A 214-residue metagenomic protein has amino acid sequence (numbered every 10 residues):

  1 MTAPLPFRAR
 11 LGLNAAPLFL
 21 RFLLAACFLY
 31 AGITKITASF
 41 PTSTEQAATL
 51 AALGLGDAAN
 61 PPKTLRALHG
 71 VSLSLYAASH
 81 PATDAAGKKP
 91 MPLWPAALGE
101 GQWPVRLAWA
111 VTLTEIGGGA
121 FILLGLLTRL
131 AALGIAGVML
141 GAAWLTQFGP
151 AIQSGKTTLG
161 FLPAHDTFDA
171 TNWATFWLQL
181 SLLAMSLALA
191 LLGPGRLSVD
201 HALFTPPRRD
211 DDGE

Functional and structural regions predicted by a protein language model:
M1-E214: Extended, low-polarity transmembrane helix blocks
